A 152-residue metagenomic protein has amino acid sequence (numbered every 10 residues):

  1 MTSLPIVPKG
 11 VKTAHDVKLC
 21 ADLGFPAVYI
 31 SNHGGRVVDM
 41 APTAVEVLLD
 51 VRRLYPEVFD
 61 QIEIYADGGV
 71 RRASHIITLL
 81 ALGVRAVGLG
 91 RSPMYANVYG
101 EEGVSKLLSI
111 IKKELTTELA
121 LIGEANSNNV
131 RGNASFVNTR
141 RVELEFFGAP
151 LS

Functional and structural regions predicted by a protein language model:
M1-A66, R71-Y95, V142-S152: Alpha/beta enzyme core
P93-S152: C-terminal extensions of enzymes
